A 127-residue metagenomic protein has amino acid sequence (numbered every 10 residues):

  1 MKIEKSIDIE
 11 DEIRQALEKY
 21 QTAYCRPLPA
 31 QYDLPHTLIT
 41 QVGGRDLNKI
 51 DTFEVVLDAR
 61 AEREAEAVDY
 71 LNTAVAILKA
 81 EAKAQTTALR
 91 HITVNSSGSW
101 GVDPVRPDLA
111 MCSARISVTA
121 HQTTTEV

Functional and structural regions predicted by a protein language model:
M1-Y24, T40-V127: Charged, amphipathic alpha-helical segments and their flanking helix caps
Y24-Q31: Short acidic low-complexity segments
Q31-Q41: A short, hydrophobic beta-strand-centered structural micro-motif
